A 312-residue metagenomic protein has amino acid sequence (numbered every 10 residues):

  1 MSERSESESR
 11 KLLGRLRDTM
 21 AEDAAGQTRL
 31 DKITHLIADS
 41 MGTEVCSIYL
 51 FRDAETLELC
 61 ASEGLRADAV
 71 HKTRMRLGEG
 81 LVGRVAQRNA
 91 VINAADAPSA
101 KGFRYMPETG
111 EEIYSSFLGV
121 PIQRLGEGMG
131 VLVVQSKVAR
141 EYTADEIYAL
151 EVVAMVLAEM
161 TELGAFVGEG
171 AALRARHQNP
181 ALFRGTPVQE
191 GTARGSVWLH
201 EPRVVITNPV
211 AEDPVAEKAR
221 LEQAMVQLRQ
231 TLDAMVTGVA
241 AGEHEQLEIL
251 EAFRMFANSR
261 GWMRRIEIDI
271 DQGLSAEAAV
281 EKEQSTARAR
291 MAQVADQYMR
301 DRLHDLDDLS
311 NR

Functional and structural regions predicted by a protein language model:
M1-R4, T143-R312: Non-catalytic, soluble scaffold/interaction modules
M1-T28, D39, M129, M160-L163: Signal-transmission linkers at sensory-effector interfaces
L12-L16, G26-E44, I48, L81 (+1 more regions): Amphipathic alpha-helical coiled-coil segments that mediate homodimerization and allosteric signal transmission
H35, S47-T73: GAF sensory/regulatory domain recognition with acknowledged cross-activation on helical regulatory dimers
D53, D68-I92: Acidic/proline- and glycine-rich, intrinsically disordered low-complexity segments that serve as regulatory linkers
E58, A67-V70, A95-S116, S136: Signal-transducing coupling segments at domain and membrane junctions
L65, V131-E141: Short beta-strand-to-loop transition segments that serve as allosteric relay/switch motifs in sensory/regulatory domains
S115-Q123: A short, aliphatic-rich beta-strand micro-motif
